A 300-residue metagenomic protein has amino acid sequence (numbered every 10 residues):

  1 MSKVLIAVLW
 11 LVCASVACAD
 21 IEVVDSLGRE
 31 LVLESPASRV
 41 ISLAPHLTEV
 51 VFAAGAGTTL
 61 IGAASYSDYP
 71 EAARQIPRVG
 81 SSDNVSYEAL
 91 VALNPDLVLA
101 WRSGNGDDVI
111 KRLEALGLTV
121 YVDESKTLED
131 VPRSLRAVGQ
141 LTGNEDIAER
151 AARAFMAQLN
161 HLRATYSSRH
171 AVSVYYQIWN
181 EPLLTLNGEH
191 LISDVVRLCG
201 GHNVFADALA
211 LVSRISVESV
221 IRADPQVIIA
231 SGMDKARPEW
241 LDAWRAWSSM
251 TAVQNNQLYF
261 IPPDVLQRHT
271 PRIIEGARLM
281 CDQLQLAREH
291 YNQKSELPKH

Functional and structural regions predicted by a protein language model:
S2-W10: Sec-dependent signal peptide recognition, specifically the positively charged N-region followed immediately by
V12-C18: N-terminal signal peptide c-region/cleavage motif recognized by signal peptidases
D20-V23, R29-E30, D96-L97, W101 (+4 more regions): Extracytoplasmic substrate-binding proteins
S26-G28, V79-E88, G104, A208-V217: Short helix-initiation/N-cap motifs at beta->coil->alpha
S38-L93, L97-S103, V204: A short, structured surface patch at a secondary-structure boundary
A56, Q75, L116-G117, C199 (+1 more regions): Short, structured coil segments at secondary-structure junctions
A64, E189-V212, G232, Y259-F260: His/Asp/Glu-enriched short active-site or ligand-binding loop at hydrolase and phosphoryl-transfer sites
Y87-N94, L116, I215-D224: Short helices/loops that flank or line small-molecule/ion binding pockets
